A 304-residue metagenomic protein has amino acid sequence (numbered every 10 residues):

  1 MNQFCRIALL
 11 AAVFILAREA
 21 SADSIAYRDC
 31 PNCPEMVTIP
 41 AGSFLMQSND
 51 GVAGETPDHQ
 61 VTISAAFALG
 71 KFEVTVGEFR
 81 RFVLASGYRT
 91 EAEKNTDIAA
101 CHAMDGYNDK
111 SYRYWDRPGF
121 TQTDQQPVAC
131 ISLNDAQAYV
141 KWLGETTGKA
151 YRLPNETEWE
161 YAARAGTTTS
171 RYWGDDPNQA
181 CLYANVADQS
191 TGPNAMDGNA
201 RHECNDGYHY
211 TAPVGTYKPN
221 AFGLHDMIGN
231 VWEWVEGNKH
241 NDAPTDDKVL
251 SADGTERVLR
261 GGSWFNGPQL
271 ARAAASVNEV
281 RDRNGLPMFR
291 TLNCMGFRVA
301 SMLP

Functional and structural regions predicted by a protein language model:
N2-L10: Sec-dependent signal peptide recognition, specifically the positively charged N-region followed immediately by
A20-A22: Boundary at the C-terminal end of the N-terminal hydrophobic targeting segment
R28-Y107, Y112, A129-D135, G229 (+1 more regions): A short glycine-rich, aromatic-capped structural motif
L45, N49-D50, R89, N95-D282 (+1 more regions): Functional-site microenvironments in short loops/helix caps that host divalent-cation chemistry
D58-Q60, F222, M288: Short, surface-exposed beta-strand/loop micro-motifs that present aromatic residues
A68-G70, W142, R298-A300: Residues within well-ordered beta-strands of beta-sheet-rich folds
T291-P304: Short, structured beta-strand segments at or near domain termini in extracellular proteins/domains
